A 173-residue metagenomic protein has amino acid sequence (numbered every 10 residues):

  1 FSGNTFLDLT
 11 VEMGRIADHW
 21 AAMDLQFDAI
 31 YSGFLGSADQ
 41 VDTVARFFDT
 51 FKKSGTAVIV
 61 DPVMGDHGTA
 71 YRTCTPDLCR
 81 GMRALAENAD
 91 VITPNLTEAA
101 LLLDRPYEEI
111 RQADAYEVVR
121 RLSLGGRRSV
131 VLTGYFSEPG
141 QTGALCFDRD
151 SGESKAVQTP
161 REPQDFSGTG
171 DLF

Functional and structural regions predicted by a protein language model:
F1-R72: Conserved N-terminal subdomain of the carbohydrate kinase-like
S2-D8, A70-P76, D104-E109, E162-P163: Short glycine-enriched, charge-decorated loop/helix-capping segments at active-site entrances that position
L9-E12, I16, S37-V44, C74 (+4 more regions): General structural feature for long, well-ordered alpha-helical segments within catalytic domains of soluble enzymes
T10-F27, A86-A89, R120, G125 (+1 more regions): Short, basic, helix/turn surface patches
G36, M64-D66, E98, G134-E138 (+1 more regions): Glycine-rich beta-alpha junction loops
T73-S154: Conserved phosphate/ATP/ADP-binding segment of small-molecule kinases
T159-F173: Short glycine/threonine-rich catalytic loop with a Thr-x-Gly-x-Asp
